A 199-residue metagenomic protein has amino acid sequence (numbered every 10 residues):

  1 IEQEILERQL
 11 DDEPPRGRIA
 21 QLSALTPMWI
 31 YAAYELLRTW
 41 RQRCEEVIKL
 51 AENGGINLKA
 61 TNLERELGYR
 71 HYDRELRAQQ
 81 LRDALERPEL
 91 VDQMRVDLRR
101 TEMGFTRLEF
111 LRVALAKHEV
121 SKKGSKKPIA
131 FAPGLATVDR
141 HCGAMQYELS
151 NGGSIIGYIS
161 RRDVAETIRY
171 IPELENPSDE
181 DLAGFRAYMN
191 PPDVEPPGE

Functional and structural regions predicted by a protein language model:
I1-E102, L135-E199: Amphipathic alpha-helical interface segments
Q42, R100, A114, S121-K122: Short loop/turn segments at secondary-structure transitions that flank enzyme active sites
E45-E52, V120-F131: Structured alpha-helical bundle/scaffold domains in large eukaryotic membrane-trafficking regulators
T106-E119: Long, charged low-complexity segments
